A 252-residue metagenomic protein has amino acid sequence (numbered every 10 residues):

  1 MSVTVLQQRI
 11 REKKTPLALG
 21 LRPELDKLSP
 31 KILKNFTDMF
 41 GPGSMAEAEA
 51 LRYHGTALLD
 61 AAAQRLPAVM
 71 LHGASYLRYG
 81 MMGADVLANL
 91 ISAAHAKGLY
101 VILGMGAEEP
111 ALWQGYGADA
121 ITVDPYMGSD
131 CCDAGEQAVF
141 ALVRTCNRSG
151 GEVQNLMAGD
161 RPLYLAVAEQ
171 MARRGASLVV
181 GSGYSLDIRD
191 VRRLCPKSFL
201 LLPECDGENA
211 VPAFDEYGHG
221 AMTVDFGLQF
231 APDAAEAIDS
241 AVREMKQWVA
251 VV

Functional and structural regions predicted by a protein language model:
M1-V86, A93-A96, R243, A250: Conserved N-terminal beta1-alpha1 strand-loop-helix module at the mouth
L19, V69, I121, V191 (+2 more regions): Conserved, mostly hydrophobic/aromatic
E24-L25, S29-K31, T37, P42 (+1 more regions): Conserved anion-binding
E47-A62, E108-W113, Y164-L165, N209-P212: Short, acidic/polar
R52, L178, S182-T223: A C-terminal functional module that forms or caps the active site or interfaces directly with catalytic machinery
V69-Y79, Y100-G106, D119-D130, L142-R144 (+2 more regions): Catalytic beta/alpha-barrel core
R78-A93, P110, P125-Q137, G183-C195 (+1 more regions): Active-site-adjacent beta->alpha loops and helix N-cap segments on the catalytic face of soluble alpha/beta enzymes
P212-H219, T223-V252: C-terminal helical cap(s) of enzyme catalytic domains, especially alpha/beta-barrels
